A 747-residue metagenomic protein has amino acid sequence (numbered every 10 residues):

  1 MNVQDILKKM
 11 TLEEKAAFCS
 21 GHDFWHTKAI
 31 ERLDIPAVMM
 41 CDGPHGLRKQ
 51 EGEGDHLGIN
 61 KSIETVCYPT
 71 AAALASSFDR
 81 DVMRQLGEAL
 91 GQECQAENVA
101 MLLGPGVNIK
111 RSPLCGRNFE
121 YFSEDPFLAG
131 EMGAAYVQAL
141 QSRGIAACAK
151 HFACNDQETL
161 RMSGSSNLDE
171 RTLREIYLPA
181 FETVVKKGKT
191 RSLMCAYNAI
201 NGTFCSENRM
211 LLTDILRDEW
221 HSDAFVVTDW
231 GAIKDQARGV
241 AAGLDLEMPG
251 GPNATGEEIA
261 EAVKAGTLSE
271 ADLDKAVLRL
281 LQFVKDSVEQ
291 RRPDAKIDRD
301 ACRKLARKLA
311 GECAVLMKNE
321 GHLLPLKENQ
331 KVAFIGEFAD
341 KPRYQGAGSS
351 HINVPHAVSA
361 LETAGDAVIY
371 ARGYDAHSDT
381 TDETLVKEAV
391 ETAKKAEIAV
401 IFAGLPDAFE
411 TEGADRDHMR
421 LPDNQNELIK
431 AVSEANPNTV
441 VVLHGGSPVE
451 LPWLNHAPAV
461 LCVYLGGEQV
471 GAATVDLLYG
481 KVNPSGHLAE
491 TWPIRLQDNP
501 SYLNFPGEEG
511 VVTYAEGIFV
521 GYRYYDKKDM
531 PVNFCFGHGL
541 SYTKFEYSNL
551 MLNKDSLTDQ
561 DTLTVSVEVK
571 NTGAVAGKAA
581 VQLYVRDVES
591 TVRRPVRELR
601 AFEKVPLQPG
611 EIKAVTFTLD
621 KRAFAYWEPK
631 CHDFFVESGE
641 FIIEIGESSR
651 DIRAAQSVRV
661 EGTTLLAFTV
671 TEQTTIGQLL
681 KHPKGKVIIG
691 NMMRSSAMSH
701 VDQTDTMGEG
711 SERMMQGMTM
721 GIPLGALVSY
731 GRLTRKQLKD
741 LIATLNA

Functional and structural regions predicted by a protein language model:
M1-N2, E661, A747: Basic/polar N-terminal segments that are highly enriched at the extreme N-terminus, encompassing both cleavable
M1-Y626, E640-I645, S649: Glycoside hydrolase catalytic-domain context in secreted enzymes
H632, E637-G639: A glycine-anchored, Pro-Gly-centered beta-turn/N-cap motif
R650-L666: Short beta-strand elements
E661-K681: Low-complexity, Pro/Ser/Thr- and charge-rich linker/hinge segments at domain boundaries
T674-D740: Conserved, compact domain cores that house catalytic/ligand-binding motifs in diverse enzymes and effector modules
T744: B-type heme-binding environments
